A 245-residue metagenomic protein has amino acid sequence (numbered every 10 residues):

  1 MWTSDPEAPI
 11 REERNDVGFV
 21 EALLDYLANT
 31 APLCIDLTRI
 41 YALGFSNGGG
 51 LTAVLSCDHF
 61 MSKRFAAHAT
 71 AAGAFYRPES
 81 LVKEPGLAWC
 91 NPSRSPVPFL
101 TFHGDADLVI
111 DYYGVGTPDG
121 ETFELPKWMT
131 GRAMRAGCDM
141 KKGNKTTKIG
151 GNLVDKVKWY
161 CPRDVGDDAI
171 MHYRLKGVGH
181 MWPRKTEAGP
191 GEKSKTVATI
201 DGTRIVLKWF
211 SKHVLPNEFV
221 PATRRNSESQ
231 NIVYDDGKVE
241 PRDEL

Functional and structural regions predicted by a protein language model:
T3-N47, D58-F65: Gly/Ser-rich "nucleophile elbow"/oxyanion-hole loop immediately N-terminal to the catalytic nucleophile in hydrolases
I10-G18, K63, D119-F123, T196-D201: Soluble non-cytosolic domains of exported or imported proteins
L23-T30, L55-H59, A71, G131-C138 (+1 more regions): Structured segments of extracytoplasmic/periplasmic soluble domains in secreted or envelope-associated proteins
A28, Y41, F45-N47, S56-C57 (+3 more regions): Cell-envelope and extracellular/periplasmic
C34-I35, L43-N47, F60-K63, C90-S95 (+1 more regions): Extracellular/periplasmic catalytic domains that process cell-envelope and extracellular macromolecules
L51-L55, E79: Hydrolases whose catalytic domains are alpha/beta-hydrolase-1, hotdog thioesterase, or metallo-beta-lactamase-like
A66-N152, W159-V165: The feature captures the conserved acid-bearing segment of alpha/beta-hydrolase catalytic domains
F102, T122-F123, T130-L245: C-terminal catalytic histidine-bearing segment of alpha/beta-hydrolase fold enzymes
